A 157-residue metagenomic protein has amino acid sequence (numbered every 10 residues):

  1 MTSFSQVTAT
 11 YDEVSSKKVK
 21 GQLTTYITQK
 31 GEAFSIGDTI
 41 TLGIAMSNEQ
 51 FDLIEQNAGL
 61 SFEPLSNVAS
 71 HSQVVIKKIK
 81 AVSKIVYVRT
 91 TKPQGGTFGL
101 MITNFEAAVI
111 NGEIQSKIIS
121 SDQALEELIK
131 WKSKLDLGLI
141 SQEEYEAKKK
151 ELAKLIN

Functional and structural regions predicted by a protein language model:
M1-Y11: Bacterial Sec-dependent N-terminal signal peptides
T10, S15-Q22: Long, leucine/valine-rich, helix-dominated scaffolding and oligomerization segments
G21-K30: Short alpha-helix capping/helix-loop boundary micro-motifs
Q29-E63: Short coil-to-beta transition motif at edge beta-strands of beta-rich domains
F62-Q73: Short coil-to-beta-strand transition motifs
K78-I85: Short, conserved beta-turn/loop elements at beta-strand boundaries and strand-helix junctions
V86-S121: Intrinsically disordered, low-complexity, charged/polar segments
I119-N157: N-terminal J-domain/J-like co-chaperone modules of DnaJ/Hsp40 proteins
